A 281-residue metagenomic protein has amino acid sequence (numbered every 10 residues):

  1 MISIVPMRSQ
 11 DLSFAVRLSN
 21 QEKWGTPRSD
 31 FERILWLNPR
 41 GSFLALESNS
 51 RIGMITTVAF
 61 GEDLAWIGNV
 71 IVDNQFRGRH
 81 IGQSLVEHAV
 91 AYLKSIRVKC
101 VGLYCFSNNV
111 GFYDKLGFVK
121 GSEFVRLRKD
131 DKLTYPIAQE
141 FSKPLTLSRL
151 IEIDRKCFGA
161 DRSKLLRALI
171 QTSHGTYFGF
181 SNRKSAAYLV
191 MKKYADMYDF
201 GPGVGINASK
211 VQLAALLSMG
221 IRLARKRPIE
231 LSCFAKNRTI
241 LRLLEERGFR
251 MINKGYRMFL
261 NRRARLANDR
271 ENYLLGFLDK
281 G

Functional and structural regions predicted by a protein language model:
M1-D30, G121-V125, D131-D161, R270-F277: Short amphipathic alpha-helix that is part of the acyltransferase structural core
M7, V70-V72: Hydrophobic adenine-recognition pocket in adenosine-nucleotide-binding enzymes
L12, V16-V70, D161-R183, A187-G203: A conserved beta-strand-loop-helix scaffold within acyl/acetyltransferase catalytic domains
V72, G78-A91, S209-R222: Conserved acetyl-CoA-binding loop-helix of GNAT-fold acetyltransferases
L93-F106, R225-A235: Conserved GNAT acetyl-CoA-binding A-motif
K94, F118-D199: Amide-forming acyltransferase catalytic core, primarily the GNAT-like/NAT-type and related acyltransferase folds
C105, L116-Y135, E230-G281: Active-site/acyl-donor-binding loops of N-acyltransferases
H174, A186-K192, D196-K236: Flexible loop/N-cap segments at domain edges
